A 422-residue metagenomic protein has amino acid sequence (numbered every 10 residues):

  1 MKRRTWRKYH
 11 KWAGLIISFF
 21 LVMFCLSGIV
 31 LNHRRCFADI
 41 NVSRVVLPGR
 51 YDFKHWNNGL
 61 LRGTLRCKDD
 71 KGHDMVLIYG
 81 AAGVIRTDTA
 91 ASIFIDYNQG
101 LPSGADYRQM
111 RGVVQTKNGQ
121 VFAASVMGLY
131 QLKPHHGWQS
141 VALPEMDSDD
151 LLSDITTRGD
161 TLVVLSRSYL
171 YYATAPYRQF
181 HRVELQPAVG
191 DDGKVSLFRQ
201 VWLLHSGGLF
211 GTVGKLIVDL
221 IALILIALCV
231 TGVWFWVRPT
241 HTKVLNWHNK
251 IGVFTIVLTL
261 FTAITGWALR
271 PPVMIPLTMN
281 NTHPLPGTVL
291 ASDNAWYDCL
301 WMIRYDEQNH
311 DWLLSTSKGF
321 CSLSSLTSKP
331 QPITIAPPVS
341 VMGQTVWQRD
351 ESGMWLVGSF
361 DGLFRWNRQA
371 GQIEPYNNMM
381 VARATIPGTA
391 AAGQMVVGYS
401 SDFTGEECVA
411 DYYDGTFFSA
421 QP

Functional and structural regions predicted by a protein language model:
K2-I17, T212-P271: Juxtamembrane interface at the cytosolic side of transmembrane helices
T5-W6, L47-K71, Y97-T116, L143-G159 (+3 more regions): Short coil-to-beta transitions that initiate beta-strands within beta-rich domains
L31-F53, A268-W296: Alpha-helical transmembrane signal-anchor/signal-peptide segments
R62-G80, V113-S125, Y130, T156-Y172 (+5 more regions): Short beta-strand elements that form the blades of beta-propeller/WD-repeat-like and other beta-sheet-rich scaffold
L65-L101, Y305-S340: Extracytoplasmic/periplasmic/luminal assembly and interaction segments in envelope/secretory/respiratory proteins
D88-S92, K133-G137, T174-R178, S324-S328 (+1 more regions): Short loop/turn segments that connect beta-strands within beta-propeller blades
L162-Q200, G415-P422: Extended, hydrophilic extramembrane loops/domains of integral membrane proteins
A188-S206, L225-T240: Juxtamembrane amphipathic/hinge helix adjacent to a transmembrane helix
